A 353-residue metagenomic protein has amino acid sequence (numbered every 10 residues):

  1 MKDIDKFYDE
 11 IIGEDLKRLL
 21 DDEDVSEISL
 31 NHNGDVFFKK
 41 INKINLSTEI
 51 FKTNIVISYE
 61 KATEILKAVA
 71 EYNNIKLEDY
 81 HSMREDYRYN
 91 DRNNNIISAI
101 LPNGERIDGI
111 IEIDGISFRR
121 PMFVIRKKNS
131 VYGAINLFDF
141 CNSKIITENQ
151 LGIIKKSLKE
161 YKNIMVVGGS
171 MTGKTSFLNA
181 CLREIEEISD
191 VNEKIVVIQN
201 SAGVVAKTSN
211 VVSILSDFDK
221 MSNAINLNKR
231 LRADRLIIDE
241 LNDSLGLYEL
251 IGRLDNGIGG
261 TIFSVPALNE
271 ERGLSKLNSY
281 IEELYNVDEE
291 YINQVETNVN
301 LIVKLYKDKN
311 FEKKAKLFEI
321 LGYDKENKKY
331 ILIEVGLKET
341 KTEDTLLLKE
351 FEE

Functional and structural regions predicted by a protein language model:
M1-K52: N-terminal anchoring/assembly modules that precede and organize ATP-driven motor systems
M1-L19, M83-Y87, N310-E353: NTP-binding/hydrolysis catalytic cores, primarily Walker-type P-loop NTPases
E10-D22, N93, L284-N293: Short aromatic-glycine motifs in intrinsically disordered, low-complexity regions
I28, G109, V299: Residue-level signature of catalytic and energy-coupling elements of molecular machines, predominantly ATP/GTP-dependent
K39-E160: P-loop NTP-binding catalytic core
K162-V167, S176, A180-Q294, K307: Switch/coupling sub-region of P-loop NTPases
G169-M171: The conserved Walker
I302-K304: Short, well-ordered beta-strand core segments
